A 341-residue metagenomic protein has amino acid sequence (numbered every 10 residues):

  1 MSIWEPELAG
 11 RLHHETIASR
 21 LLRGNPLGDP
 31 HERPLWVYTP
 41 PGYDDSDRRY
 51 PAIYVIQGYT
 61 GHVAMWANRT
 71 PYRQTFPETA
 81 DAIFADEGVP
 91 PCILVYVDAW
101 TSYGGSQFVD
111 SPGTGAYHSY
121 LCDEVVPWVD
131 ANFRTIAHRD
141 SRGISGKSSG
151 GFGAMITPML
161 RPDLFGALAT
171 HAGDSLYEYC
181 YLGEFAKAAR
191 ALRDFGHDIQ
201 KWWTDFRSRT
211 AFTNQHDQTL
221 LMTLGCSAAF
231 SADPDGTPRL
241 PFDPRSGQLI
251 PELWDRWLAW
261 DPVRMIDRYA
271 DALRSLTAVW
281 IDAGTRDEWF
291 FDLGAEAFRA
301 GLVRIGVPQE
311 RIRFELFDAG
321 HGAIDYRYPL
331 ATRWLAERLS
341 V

Functional and structural regions predicted by a protein language model:
M1-V341: Non-catalytic cap/lid and distal C-terminal segments of serine-dependent acyl enzymes
